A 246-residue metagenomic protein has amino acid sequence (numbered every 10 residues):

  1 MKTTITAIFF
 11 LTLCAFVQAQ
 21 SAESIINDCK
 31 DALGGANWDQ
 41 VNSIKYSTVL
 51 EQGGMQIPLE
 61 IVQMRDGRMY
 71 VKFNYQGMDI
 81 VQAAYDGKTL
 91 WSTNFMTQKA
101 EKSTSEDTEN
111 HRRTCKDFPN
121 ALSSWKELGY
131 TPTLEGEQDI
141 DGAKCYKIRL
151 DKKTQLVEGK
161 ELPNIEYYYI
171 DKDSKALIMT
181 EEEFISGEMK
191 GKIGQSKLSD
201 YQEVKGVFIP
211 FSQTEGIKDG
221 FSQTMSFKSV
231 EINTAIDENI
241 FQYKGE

Functional and structural regions predicted by a protein language model:
M1-A22: Bacterial Sec-dependent N-terminal signal peptides
A7, A32-G35, S124, N233: A structural signal for alpha-helix termini and helix-coil/disorder junctions
Q20-D28, N37, T89-K160, G187-M189 (+2 more regions): Flexible, processing/modification-adjacent segments and terminal tails in exported/periplasmic/extracellular proteins
S24-K99, Y130-L134: N-terminal mature ectodomain segment of secretory-pathway/periplasmic proteins
P58-Q63, Q82-D86, E101-T108, G194-Q195 (+1 more regions): Short amphipathic beta-strand/extended segments with alternating polar/hydrophobic composition
Q63-R65, G136-D139, D200-E203: Short, low-complexity Ser/Thr-rich regulatory SLiMs
Y85, S92, E137, Y169-I170 (+1 more regions): Hydrophobic beta-strand positions
D141-Q242: Gly/Pro-enriched, hydrophobic low-complexity segments that function as extracytoplasmic propeptides/linkers
